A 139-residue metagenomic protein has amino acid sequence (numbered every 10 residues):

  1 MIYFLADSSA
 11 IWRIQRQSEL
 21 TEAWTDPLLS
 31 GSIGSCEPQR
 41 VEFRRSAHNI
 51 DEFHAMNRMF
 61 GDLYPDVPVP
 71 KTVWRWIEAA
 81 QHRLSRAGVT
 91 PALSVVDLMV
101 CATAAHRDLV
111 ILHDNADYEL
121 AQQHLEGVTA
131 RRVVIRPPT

Functional and structural regions predicted by a protein language model:
M1, C101, A105-T139: Acidic, PIN/NYN-like endoribonuclease modules and their adjacent C-terminal/linker elements
M1-I2, S30-I33, D62-P65, A105-V110: Short active-site oxyanion
M1-S35, R45-R58, T139: Short, well-structured N-terminal submotif of metal-dependent ribonuclease cores
D7-S8, Q39, D114, A121: A secondary-structure boundary/capping signal
I11-W12, R40-F43, Y118: A generic structural signal for short hydrophobic patches within well-formed alpha-helices
T21, R40, F53, W74-I77 (+1 more regions): A general structural signal for well-ordered alpha-helical segments in protein cores
E37-P38, K71, N115-A116: Short secondary-structure boundary segments
P65-L112, T139: Active-site neighborhoods of divalent-metal-dependent phosphate/nucleic-acid chemistry enzymes
